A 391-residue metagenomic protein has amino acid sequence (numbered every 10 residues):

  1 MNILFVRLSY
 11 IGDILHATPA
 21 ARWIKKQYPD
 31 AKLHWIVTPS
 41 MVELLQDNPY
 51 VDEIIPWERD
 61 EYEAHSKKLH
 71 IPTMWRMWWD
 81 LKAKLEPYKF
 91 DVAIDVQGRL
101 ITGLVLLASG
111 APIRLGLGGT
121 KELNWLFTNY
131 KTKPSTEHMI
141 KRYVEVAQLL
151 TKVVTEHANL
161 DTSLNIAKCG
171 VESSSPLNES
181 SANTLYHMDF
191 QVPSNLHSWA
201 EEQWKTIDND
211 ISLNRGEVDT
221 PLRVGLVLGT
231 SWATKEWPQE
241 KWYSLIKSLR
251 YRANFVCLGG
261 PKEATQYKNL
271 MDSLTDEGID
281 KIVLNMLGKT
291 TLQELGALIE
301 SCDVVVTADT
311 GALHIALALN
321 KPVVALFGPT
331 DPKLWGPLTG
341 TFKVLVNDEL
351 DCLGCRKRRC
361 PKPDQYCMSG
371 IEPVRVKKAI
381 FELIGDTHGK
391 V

Functional and structural regions predicted by a protein language model:
M1-V391: Catalytic machinery of carbohydrate-active enzymes, primarily nucleotide-sugar-dependent glycosyltransferases
